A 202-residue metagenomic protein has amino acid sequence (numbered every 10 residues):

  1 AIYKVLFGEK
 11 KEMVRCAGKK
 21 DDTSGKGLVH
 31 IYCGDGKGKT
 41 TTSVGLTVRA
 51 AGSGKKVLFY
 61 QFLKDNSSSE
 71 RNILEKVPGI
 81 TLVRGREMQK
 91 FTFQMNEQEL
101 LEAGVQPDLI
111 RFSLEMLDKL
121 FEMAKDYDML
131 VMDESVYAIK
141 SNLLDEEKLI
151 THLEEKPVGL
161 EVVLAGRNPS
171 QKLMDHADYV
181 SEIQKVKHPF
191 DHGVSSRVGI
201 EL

Functional and structural regions predicted by a protein language model:
Y3-L28: Extreme N-terminal, non-catalytic leader segments that precede Walker-type/kinase nucleotide-binding cores
L28-I31, M129, E161: Residue-level preference for the first positions of well-ordered beta-strands
L28-K119: Conserved P-loop
K56, L160-E161: Proline-centered loop/turn at the N-terminus of a beta-strand
L63-N66, M88-K90, V136-Y137, N168-Q171 (+1 more regions): Conserved nucleotide-binding/hydrolysis micro-motifs of P-loop NTPases
E97-V158: Phosphate-binding/switch loop-helix module in NTP-utilizing enzymes
M132, E161-G166: Structural recognition of the conserved hydrophobic beta-strand(s) that form the central parallel beta-sheet of P-loop
P169-L202: Phosphate-binding/switch region of NTP-binding enzymes
